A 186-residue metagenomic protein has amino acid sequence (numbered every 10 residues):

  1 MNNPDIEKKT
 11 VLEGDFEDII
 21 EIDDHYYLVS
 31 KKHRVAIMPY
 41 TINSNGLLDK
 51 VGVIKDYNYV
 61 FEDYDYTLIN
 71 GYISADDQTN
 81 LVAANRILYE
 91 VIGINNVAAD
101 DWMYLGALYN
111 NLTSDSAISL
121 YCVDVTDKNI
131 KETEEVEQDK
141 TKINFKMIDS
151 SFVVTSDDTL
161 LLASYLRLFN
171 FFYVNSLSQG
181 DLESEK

Functional and structural regions predicted by a protein language model:
M1, Y64-D65, I69-G71, S114 (+3 more regions): Nudix hydrolase/Nudix homology domain
N2-S44: Acidic, metal-coordinating catalytic segment for phosphate/diphosphate chemistry, firing primarily on the Nudix
P4-D5, N95-Y104: A short coil-to-beta-strand element that immediately follows conserved catalytic motifs
D18-D23, K31, N45, Y109-K131: Active-site-adjacent beta-strand/loop module that shapes the phosphate/pyrophosphate-binding cleft
L28, M103-L105, N144-I148: General small-molecule cofactor/ligand-binding pocket signal
V29-K31, A36-T41, G46-R86, I94 (+1 more regions): Conserved Nudix-box catalytic region and its N-terminal flanking loop in Nudix hydrolases and closely related
